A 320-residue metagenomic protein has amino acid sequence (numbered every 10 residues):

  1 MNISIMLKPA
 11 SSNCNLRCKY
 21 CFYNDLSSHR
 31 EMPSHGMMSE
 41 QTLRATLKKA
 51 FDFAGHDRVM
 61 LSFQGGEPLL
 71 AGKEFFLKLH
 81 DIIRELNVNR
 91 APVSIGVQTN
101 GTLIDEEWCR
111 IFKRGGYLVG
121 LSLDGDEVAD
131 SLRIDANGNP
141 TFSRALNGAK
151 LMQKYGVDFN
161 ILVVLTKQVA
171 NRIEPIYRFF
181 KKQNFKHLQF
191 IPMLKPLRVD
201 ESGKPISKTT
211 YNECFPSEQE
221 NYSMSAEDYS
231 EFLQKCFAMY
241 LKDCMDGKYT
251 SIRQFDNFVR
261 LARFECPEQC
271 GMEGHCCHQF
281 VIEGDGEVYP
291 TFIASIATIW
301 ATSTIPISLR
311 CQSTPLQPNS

Functional and structural regions predicted by a protein language model:
M1-R110, R114-G116: Conserved alpha-helical substructure of the radical SAM core
L7, S27-M32, L61-G65, S131-I134 (+2 more regions): Glycine- and acidic
C14, C18-C21, C270, C276 (+1 more regions): Disulfide-bonded cysteines in secreted/extracellular proteins and peptides
L16-Y20, R30, E127-S131, L197-S202 (+1 more regions): Short acidic/His/Gly/Ser-rich catalytic and metal-binding motifs that mark active-site loops of diverse hydrolases
D52, L70-Q189, P196-G203: Conserved AdoMet/S-adenosylmethionine-binding subsite of the radical SAM
I134-S143, K150, Y155-H275, V281 (+2 more regions): Radical SAM enzyme [4Fe-4S]-AdoMet core and its adjacent flexible, acidic and glycine-rich loops/tails across
I296-S320: Membrane-interface junctions of multi-pass transporters
